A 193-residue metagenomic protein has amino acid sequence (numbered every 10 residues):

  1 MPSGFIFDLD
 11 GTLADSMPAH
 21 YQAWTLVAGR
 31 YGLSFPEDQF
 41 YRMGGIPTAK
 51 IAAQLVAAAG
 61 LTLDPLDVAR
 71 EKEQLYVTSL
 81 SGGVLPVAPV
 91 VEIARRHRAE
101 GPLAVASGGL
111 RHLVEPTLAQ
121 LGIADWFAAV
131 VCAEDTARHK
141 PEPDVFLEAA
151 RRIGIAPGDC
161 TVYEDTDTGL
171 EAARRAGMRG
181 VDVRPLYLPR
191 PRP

Functional and structural regions predicted by a protein language model:
M1-R42, R175: Active-site neighborhood of HAD-like aspartate-dependent phosphohydrolases
M1-S3, R95, R111-P193: Asp-based, Mg2+/Mn2+-dependent phosphohydrolase catalytic module
L13, P86, L103-A106, R138 (+1 more regions): Conserved SAM-binding loop
V27-A28, P47-L61, T117, A149-A150: Helix-loop "lid/cap" segments that line or gate small-molecule binding pockets
L33-F35, L61, I123, G154-I155: Helix N-cap/coil-helix junction residues
S34, L55-V91: Metal-dependent phosphoesterase signature
T78-V105, R111, E115: Short, acidic loop-to-helix structural element flanking the phosphoryl-transfer center in phosphate-processing enzymes
